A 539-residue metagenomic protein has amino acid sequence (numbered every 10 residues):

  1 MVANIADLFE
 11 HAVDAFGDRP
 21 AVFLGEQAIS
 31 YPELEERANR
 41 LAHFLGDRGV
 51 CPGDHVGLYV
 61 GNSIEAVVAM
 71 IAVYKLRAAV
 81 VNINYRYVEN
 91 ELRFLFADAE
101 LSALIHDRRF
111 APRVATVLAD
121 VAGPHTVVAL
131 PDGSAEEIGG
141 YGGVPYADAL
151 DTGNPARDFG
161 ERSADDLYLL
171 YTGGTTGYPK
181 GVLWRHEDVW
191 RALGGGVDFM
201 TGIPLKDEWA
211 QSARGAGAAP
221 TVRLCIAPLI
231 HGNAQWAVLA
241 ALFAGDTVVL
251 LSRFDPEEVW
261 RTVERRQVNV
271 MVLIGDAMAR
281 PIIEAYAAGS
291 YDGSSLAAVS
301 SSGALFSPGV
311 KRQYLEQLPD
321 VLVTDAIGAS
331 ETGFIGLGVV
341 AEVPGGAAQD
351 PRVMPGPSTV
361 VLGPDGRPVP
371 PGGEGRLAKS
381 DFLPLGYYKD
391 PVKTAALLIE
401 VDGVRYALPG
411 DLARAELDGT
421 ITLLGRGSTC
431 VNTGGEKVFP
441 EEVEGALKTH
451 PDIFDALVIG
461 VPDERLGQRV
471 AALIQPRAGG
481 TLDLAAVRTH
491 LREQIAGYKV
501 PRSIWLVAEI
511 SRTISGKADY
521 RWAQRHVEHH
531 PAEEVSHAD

Functional and structural regions predicted by a protein language model:
D18-S63, M70-I71, V88-R93, A147: Conserved AMP-binding/adenylate-forming core of the ANL superfamily
D47-R48, L76-L150: Structural core segment of the AMP-binding/adenylate-forming
A66, Y87, F94, L104-H106 (+7 more regions): AMP-binding/adenylate-forming catalytic core of the ANL superfamily
L130, E493-K517, S536-D539: AMP-binding/adenylate-forming catalytic domain of the ANL superfamily
G153-Y171, G177-Y178, R214-V222: Conserved pre-ATP/AMP-binding loop-to-beta segment of ANL
R191-I226, I230-V270, A285: Conserved AMP-binding/adenylation subdomain of ANL enzymes
F243-A244, V268-L273, I283-G346, S358: Gly/Ser/Thr-rich phosphate-binding loop
P344, V353-M354, R367-L398, E436-V438: Conserved ATP/PPi-binding loop(s) of AMP-dependent carboxylate-activating enzymes
